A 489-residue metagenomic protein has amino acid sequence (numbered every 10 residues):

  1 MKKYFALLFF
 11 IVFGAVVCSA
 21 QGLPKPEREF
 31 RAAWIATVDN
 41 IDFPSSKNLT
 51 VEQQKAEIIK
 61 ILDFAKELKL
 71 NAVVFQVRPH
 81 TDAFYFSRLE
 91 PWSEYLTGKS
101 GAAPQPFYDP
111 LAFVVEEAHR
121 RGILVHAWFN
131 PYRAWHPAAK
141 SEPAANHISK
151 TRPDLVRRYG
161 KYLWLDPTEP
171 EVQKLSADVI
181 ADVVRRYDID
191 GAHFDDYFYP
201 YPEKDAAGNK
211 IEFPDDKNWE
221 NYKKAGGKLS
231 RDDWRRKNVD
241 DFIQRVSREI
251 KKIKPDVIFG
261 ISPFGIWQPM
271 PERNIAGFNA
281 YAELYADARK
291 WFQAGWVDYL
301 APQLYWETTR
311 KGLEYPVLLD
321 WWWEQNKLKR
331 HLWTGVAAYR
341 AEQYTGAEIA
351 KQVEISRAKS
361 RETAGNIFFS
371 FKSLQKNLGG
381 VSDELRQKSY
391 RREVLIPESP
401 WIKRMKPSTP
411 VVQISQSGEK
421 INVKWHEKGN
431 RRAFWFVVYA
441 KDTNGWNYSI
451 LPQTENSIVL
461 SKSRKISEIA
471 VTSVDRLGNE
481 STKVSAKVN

Functional and structural regions predicted by a protein language model:
E27-A32, L70-T81, P110-R157, H193-D196 (+2 more regions): Glycine-rich, aromatic-flanked loop segments that form ligand/cofactor-binding clefts across common enzyme folds
A36-A56, A127, Y132-R186: Active-site-adjacent "subsite" loops/lids of carbohydrate-active enzymes
A56-D82, R186: Catalytic domains of carbohydrate-active enzymes, especially glycoside hydrolases
L70-N71, R121, K150-W296, Y305: Polysaccharide-binding and catalytic clefts of secreted carbohydrate-active enzymes
F75-N130, G226-I253, E314-V317: Aromatic-lined substrate-binding rim segments of carbohydrate-active enzymes
A288-R289, Q293-K311, W322-W323, L328-W401: Substrate-binding cleft of secreted/luminal carbohydrate-active enzymes
E419-R432: Conserved aromatic anchor
L460-E480: Beta-strand-rich modules
